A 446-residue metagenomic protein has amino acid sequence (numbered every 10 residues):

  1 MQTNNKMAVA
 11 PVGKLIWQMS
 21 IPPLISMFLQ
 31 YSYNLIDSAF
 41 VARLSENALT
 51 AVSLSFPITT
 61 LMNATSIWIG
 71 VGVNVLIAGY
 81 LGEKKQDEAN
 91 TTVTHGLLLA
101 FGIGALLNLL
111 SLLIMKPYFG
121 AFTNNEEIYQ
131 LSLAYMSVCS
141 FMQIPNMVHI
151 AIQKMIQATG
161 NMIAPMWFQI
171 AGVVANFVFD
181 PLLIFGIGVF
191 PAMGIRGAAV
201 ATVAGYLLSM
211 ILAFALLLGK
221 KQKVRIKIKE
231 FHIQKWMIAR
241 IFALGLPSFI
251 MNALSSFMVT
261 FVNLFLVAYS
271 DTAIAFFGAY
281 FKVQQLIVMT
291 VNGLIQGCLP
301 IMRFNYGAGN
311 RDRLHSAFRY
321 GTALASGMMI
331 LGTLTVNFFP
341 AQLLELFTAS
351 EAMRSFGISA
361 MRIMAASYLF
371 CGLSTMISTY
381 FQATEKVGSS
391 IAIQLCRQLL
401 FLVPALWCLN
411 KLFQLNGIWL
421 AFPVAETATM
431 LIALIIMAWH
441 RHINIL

Functional and structural regions predicted by a protein language model:
M1-S20, I77-I144, F190-L246, M302-S367 (+1 more regions): Short alpha-helical transmembrane segments in multi-pass integral membrane proteins
M7-A39, R43-L44, P57-G72, L76 (+7 more regions): N-terminal transmembrane alpha-helices
Q18-D37, V138, H149, G172 (+5 more regions): Transmembrane helical elements of multi-pass membrane transporters/channels
F28, S32-T50, F119-E126, L182-M193 (+4 more regions): Helix-terminus/linker motif at the lipid-water interface of multi-pass membrane proteins
L49-L109, N146-P165, F276-L334, F338-P340 (+1 more regions): Small-residue-rich hydrophobic transmembrane alpha-helices
L61-A64, N176-D180, M210-F214, L286-M289 (+3 more regions): Hydrophobic transmembrane alpha-helices of multi-pass small-molecule transporters
G70, C139-Q157, P165-V173, A198-A213 (+4 more regions): Short runs within selected transmembrane alpha-helices of multi-pass transporters and secretion channels
S111, K154, D180, I184 (+7 more regions): Structural signal for membrane-spanning alpha-helices in multi-pass inner-membrane proteins, emphasizing helix cores
